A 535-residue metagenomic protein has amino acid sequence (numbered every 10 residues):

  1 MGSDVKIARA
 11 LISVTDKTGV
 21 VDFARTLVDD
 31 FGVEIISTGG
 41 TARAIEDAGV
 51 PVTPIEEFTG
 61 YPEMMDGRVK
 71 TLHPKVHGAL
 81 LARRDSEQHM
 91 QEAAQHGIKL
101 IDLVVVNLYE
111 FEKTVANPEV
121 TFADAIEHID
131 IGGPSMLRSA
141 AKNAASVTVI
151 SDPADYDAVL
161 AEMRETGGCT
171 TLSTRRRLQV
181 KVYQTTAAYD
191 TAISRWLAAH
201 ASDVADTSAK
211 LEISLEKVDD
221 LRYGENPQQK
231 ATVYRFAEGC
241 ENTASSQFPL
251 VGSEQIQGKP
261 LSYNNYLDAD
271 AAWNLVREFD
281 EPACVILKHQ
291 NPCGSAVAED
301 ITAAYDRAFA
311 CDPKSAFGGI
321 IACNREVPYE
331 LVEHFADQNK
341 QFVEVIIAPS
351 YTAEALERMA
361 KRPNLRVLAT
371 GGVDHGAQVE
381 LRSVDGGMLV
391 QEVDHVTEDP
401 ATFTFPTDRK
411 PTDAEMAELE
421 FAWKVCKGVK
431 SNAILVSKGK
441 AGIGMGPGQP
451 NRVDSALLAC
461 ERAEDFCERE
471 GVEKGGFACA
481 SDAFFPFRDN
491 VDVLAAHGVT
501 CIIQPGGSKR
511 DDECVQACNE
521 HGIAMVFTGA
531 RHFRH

Functional and structural regions predicted by a protein language model:
M1-F58: N-terminal glycine-/serine-/threonine-rich phosphate-binding loop
G2-I12, V106-Y109, Y189-T191, R195-H535: ATP-dependent carboxylate/acyl-activation modules
V28-D29, E46, D130, A141 (+3 more regions): Anion (oxyanion) recognition and catalysis
I35, V52, V147-V149, V367 (+1 more regions): Hydrophobic beta-strand scaffold residues
G40-F111: Glycine-rich nucleotide/cofactor/substrate-binding loop typically near the N-terminus or early in the first domain
R84-P134, R138-A141, T404-D413: Active-site/ligand-binding-proximal alpha/beta "capping" segment
M136, N143-V159: Mobile "lid/hinge" segments at catalytic clefts and subdomain interfaces of large enzymes
P153-A154, A158-L211: Non-catalytic interaction/clamp surfaces of large macromolecular machines
